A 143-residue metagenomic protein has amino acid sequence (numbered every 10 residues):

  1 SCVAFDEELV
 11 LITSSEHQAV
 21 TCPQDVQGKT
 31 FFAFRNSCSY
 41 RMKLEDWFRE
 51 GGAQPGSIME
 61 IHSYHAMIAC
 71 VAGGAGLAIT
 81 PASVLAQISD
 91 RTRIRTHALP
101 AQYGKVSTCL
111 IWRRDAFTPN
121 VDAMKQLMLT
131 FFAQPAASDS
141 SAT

Functional and structural regions predicted by a protein language model:
S1-L9, T13, C22, A72 (+1 more regions): Short beta-strand-centered segments that line the small-molecule binding cleft or hinge of alpha/beta clamshell
V3, Q24-D25, W47, A69: Well-formed, non-transmembrane alpha-helical positions, independent of function
T13, A33-R35, I61, W112-R114: Short beta-strand/turn micro-motifs composed of small residues that flank or help shape donor/cofactor-binding pockets
S15, P81-V84, T108, R114: Short secondary-structure boundary segments
T21, R95-S138: A late-sequence structural motif
T30-G51, T118-D122, P135-D139: Secondary-structure junction motif
S37-R95: Hydrophobic hinge/microswitch elements
